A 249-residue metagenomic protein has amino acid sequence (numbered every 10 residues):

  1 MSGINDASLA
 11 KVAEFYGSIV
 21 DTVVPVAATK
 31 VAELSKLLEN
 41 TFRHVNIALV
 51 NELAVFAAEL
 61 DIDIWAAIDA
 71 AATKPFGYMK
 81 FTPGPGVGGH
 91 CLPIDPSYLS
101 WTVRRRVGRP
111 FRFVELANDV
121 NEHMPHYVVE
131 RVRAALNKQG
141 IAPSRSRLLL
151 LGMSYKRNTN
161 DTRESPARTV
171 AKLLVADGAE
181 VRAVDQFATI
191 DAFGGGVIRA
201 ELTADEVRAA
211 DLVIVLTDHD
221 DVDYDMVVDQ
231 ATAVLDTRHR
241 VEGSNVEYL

Functional and structural regions predicted by a protein language model:
M1-L249: Structural/interface elements that position substrates and couple domains in central-metabolism enzymes
